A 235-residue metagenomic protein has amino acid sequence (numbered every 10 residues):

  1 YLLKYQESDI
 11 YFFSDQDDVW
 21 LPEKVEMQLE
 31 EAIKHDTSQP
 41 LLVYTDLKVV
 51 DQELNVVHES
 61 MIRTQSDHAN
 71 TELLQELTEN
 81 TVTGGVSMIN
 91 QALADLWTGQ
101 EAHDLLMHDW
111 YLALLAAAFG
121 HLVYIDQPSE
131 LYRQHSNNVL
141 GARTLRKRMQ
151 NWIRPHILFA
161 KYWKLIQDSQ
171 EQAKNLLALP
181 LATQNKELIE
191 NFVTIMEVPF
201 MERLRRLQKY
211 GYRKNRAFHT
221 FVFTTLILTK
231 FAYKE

Functional and structural regions predicted by a protein language model:
Y1-L145: Nucleotide-sugar donor-binding/catalytic module of glycosyltransferases that assemble extracellular/cell-envelope
L105, Y111, R133-E235: C-terminal subregions of glycosyltransferases and related glycan-biosynthesis enzymes
